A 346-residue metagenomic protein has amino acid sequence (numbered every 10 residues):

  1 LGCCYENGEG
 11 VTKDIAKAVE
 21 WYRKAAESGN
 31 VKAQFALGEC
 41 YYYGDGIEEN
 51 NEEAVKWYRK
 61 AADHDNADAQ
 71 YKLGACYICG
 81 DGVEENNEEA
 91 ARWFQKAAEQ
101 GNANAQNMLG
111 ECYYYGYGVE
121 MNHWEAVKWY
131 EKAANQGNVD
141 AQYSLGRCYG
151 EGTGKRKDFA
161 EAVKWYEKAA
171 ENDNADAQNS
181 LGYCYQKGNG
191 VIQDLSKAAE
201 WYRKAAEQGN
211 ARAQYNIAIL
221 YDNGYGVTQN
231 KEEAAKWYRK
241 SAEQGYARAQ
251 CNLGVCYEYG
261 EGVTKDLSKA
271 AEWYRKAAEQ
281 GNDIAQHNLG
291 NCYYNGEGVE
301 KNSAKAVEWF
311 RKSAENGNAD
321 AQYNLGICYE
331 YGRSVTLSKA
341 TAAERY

Functional and structural regions predicted by a protein language model:
G2-N7, A36-Y43, K72-C79, M108-Y115 (+7 more regions): Hydrophobic face of amphipathic alpha-helices that form TPR/SEL1-like repeat modules and related alpha-solenoid
N7-E9, D14, E27-N30, Y43-D45 (+23 more regions): Short helix-capping/linker turns of helical repeat alpha-solenoids
T12, A16, A36, A75 (+10 more regions): Ala/Thr-enriched low-complexity intrinsically disordered regions
E20, K24-E27, K56, K60-D63 (+10 more regions): Conserved structural position within tetratricopeptide repeats
H64, Y71, Q95, H123 (+6 more regions): Low-complexity, intrinsically disordered or signal/transmembrane-proximal segments
